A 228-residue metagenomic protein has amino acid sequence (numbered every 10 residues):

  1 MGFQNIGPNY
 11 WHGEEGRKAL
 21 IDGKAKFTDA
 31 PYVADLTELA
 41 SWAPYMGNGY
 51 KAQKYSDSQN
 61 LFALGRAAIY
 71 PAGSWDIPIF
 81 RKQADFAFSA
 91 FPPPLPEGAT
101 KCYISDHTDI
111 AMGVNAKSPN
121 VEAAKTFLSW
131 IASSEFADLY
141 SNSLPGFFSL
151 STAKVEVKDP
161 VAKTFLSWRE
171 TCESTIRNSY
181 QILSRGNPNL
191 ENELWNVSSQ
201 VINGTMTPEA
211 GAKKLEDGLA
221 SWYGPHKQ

Functional and structural regions predicted by a protein language model:
M1-K24, A67: Extracytoplasmic/periplasmic solute-binding protein
I21-K51: Glycine-centered hinge/linker elements that transmit conformational signals in sensory and ligand-binding systems
A25, P44, R81-G146, N196 (+1 more regions): Extracytoplasmic/periplasmic substrate-recognition and gating elements
Y50-L64: Short helix-initiation/N-cap motifs at beta->coil->alpha
Y55, A72-I77, P94, T108-I110: Beta->alpha turn/N-cap motifs
S58-F62, D76, A124, A137: Short, hydrophobic alpha-helical packing/hinge segments within bilobed ligand-binding/sensory domains
A68-G73, S89: Paired acidic/hydrophobic, glycine-rich loop segments that form the ligand-binding mouth/hinge of periplasmic-binding
N142-E193, Q200, G224-Q228: Long, aromatic- and glycine/proline-rich binding clefts that accommodate carbohydrate-like moieties
